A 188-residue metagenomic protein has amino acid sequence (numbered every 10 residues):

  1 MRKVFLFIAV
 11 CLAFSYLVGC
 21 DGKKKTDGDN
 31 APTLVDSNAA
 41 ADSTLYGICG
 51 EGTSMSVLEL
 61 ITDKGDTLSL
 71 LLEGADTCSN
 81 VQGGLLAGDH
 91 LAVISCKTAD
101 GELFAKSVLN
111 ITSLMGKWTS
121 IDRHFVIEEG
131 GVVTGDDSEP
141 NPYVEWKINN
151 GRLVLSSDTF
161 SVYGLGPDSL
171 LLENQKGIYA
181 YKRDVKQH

Functional and structural regions predicted by a protein language model:
M1-F5: Positively charged n-region of N-terminal signal peptides that target proteins for export
L6-C11: Sec-dependent N-terminal signal peptides
S15-G19: C-terminal motif of bacterial Sec signal peptides marking the signal peptidase cleavage site
D21-S56, I61, N80-E128, D168-H188: Short, flexible, surface-exposed loop segments at domain boundaries
A40-L45, E51, I121-Y163: N-terminal glycine/threonine-rich, aromatic-flanked beta-hairpin/loop signature
D66-G83: Beta-strand/loop nucleic-acid-binding surfaces
T67, P140-Y143, I178: Short, mixed charged/polar active-site loops that provide acid/base catalysis or chelate metal/phosphate cofactors
L72-T77, G130-G131, K147-N150, G164-P167 (+1 more regions): A short, sequence-level motif marking secondary-structure junctions
